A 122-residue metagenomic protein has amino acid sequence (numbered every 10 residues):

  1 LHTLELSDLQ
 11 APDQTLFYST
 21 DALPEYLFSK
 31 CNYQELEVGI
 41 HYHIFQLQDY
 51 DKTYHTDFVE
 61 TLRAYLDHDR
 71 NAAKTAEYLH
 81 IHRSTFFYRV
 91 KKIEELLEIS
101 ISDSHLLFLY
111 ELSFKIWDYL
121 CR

Functional and structural regions predicted by a protein language model:
L1-R122: Cytosolic nucleotide-utilizing catalytic cores of signal-transduction proteins
